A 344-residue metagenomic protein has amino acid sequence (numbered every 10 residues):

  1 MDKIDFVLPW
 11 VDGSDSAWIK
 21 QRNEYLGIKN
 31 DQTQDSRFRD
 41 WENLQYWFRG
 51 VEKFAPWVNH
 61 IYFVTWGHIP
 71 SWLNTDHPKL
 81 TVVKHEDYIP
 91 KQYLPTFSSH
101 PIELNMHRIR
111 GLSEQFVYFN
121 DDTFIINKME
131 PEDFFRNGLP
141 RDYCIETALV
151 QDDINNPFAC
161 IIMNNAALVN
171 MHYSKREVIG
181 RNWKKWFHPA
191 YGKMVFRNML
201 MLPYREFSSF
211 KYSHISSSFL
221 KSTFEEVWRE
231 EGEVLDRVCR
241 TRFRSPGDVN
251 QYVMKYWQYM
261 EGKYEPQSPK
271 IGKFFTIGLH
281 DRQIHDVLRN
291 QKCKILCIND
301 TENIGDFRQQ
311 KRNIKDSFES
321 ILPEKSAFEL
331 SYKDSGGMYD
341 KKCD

Functional and structural regions predicted by a protein language model:
M1-V117, F124-D344: ER/Golgi luminal nucleotide-sugar-dependent glycosyltransferases, focusing on the catalytic module
